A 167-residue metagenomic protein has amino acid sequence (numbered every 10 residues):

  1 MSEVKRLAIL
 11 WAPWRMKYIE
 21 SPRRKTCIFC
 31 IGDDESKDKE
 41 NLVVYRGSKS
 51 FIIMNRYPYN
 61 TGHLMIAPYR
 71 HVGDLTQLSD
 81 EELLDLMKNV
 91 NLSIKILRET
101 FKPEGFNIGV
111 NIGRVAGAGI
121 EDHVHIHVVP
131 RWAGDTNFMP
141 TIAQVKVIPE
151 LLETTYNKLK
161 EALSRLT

Functional and structural regions predicted by a protein language model:
M1-T167: HIT superfamily nucleotide-processing domains
